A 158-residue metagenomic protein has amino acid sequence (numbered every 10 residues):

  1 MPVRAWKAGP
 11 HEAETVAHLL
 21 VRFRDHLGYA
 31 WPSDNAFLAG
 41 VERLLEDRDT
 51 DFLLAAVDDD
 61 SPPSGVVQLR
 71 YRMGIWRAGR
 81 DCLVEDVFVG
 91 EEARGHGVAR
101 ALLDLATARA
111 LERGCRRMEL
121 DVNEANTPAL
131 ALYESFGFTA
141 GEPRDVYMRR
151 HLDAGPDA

Functional and structural regions predicted by a protein language model:
P2-R4: Extreme N-terminal starter segment of soluble prokaryotic enzymes
K7-G79, E85, L103-D104, R109 (+2 more regions): Acetyl-CoA-dependent GNAT
V87-R94: A short, internal acetyl-CoA/4′-phosphopantetheine-binding micro-motif in the GNAT/acyltransferase core
H96, R100, E124-P143, R149-R150: Conserved active-site alpha-helix within GNAT-family acetyltransferase domains
A110-D121: Conserved GNAT acetyl-CoA-binding A-motif
R149-A158: Terminal substrate-recognition subdomain of acyl/acetyltransferases
